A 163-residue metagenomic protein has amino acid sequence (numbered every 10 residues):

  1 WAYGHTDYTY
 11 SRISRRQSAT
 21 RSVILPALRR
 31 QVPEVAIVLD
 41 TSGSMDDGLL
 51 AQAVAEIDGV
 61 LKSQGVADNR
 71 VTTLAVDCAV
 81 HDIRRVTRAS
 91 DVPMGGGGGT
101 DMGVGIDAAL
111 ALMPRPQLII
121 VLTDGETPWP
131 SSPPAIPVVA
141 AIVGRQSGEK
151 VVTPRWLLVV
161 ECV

Functional and structural regions predicted by a protein language model:
W1-A36, M45-G48: Acidic, polar low-complexity linker/tail segments
T9-S11, A89-G96: Acidic/glycine-enriched edge-of-secondary-structure segments
I13, L50-Q52, P133-I136: Composition- and surface-driven signal marking solvent-exposed, interaction-prone regions in large proteins
R29-T87, G105-T123, T127, A140-V143: Von Willebrand factor
D47-L50, G95, G99: Flexible, glycine- and charge-enriched loops at secondary-structure boundaries
L74-V76, M94-G97: Short beta->alpha junction loops
P93, G99, E126-V163: VWA/integrin I-like adhesion module and closely mimicked acidic/polar interface patches used
M102: Basic, flexible Lys/Arg- and Gly-enriched helix-loop patches that mediate nucleic-acid binding at interfaces with rRNA
